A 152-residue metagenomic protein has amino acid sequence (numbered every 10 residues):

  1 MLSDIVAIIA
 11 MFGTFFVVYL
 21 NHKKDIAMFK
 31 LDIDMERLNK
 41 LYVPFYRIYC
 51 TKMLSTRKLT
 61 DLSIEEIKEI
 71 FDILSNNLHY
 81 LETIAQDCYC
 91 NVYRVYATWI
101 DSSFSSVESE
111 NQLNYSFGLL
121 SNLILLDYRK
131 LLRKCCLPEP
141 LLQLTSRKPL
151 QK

Functional and structural regions predicted by a protein language model:
M1-I9: Feature marks short, highly hydrophobic, charge-poor N-terminal signal-anchor/signal peptide-like helices that anchor
F16-K152: Conserved non-transmembrane functional hotspots
